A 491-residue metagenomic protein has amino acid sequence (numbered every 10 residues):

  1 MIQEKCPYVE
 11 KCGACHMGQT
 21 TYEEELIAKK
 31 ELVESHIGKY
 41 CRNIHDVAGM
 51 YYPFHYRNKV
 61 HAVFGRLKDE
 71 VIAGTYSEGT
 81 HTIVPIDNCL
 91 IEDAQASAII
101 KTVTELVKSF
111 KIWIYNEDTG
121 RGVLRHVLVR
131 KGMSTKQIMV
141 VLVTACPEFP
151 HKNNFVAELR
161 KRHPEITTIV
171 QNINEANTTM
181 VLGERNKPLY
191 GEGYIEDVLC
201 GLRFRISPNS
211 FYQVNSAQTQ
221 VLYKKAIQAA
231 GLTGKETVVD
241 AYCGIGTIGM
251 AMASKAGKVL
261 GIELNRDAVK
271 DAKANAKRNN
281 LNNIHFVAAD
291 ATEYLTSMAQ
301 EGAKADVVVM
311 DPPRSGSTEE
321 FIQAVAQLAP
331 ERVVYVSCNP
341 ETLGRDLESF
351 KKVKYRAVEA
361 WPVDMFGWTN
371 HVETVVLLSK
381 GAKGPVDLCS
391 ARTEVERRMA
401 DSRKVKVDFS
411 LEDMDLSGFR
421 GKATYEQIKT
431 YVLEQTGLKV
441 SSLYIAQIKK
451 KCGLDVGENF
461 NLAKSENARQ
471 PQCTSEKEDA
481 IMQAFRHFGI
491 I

Functional and structural regions predicted by a protein language model:
M1-Y8, G38-Y40, H285, E293 (+1 more regions): Terminal RNA-binding accessory module
E4-T21, I245: Local cysteine-cluster metal-coordination motifs and their immediate loop/turn environment, predominantly Fe-S cluster
H16-I114, V129, S134, F149: Extended interfacial segments that mediate partner engagement and assembly in macromolecular machines
G65, V129, K136-A145, R203-S207 (+1 more regions): Short, aliphatic-rich beta-strand segments
H151-D413, S417, Y425: Rossmann-like S-adenosyl-L-methionine
K422, Q470-I491: Phospho-regulated, low-complexity intrinsically disordered regions of nuclear gene-regulatory and chromatin-associated
T424-T436, A446-C452: DNA-recognition alpha helix
V456-R469: Short Lys/Arg-enriched helix C-cap and helix-to-coil transition segments that create basic nucleic-acid-contact patches
